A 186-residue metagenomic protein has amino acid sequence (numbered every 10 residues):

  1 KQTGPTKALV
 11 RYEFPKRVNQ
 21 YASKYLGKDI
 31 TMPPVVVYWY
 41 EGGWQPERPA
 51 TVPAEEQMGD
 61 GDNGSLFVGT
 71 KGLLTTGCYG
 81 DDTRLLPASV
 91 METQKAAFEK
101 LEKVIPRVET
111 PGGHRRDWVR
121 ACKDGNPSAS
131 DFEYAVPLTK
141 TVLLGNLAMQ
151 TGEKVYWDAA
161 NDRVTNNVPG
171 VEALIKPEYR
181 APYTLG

Functional and structural regions predicted by a protein language model:
K1-G186: Glycine-enriched catalytic-core subsegment of oxygenase/oxidase enzymes
